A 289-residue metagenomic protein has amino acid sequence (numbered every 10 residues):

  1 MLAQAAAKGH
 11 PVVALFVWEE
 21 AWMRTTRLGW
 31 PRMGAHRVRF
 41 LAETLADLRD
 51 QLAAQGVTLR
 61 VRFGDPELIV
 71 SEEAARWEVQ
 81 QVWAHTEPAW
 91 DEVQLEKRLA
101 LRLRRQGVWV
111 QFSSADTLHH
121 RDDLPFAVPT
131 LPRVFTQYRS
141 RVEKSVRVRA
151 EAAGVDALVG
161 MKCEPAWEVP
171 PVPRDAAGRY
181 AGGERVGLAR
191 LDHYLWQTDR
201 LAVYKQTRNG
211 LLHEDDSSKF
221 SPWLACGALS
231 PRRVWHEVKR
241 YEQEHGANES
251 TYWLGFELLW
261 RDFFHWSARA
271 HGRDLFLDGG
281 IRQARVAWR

Functional and structural regions predicted by a protein language model:
M1-A150: Trp/Phe/Arg-rich N-terminal binding region typifying the photolyase-homology
V108, P129-A284: Glycine/tryptophan-enriched, flexible segments
W288-R289: Short, intrinsically disordered, charge-balanced linker/junction segments flanking boundaries in proteins
